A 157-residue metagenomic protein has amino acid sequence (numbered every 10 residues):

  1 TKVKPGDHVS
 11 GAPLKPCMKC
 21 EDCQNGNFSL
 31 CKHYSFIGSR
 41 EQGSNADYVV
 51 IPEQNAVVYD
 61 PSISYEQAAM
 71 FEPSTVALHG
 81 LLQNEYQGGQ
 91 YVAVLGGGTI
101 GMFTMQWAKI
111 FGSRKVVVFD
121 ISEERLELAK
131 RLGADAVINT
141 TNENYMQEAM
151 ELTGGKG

Functional and structural regions predicted by a protein language model:
T1-E21, D60-S62: Glycine-rich beta-strand-centered segment in the early N-terminal region that forms part of a ligand/cofactor-binding
D7-H8, D22, Y48, Y91 (+1 more regions): Residue-level marker of beta-strand positions
K15-H33: Local cysteine-cluster metal-coordination motifs and their immediate loop/turn environment, predominantly Fe-S cluster
K19-D22, R40-P52: A structural motif shared across PLP-dependent enzymes of the aminotransferase-like
Y48-Q67: Short Fe-S-cluster ligation motifs
I63-E143, Q147-E148: Mid-domain Rossmann-like dinucleotide-binding core that forms the NAD(H)/NADP(H) cofactor-binding site
L152-G157: A glycine-rich helix->loop->beta "capping" turn within Rossmann-like NAD(P)(H)-dependent oxidoreductase domains
